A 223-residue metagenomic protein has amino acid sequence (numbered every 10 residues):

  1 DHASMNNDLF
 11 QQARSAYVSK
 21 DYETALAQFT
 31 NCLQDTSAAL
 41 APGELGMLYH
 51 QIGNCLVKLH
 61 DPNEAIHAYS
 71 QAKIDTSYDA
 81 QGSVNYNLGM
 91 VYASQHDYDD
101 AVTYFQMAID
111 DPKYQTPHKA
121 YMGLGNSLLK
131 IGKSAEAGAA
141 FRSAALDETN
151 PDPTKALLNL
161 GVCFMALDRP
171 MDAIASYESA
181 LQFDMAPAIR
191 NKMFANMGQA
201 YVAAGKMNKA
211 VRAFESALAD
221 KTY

Functional and structural regions predicted by a protein language model:
D1-M47: N-terminal leader/linker segments that initiate helical-solenoid repeat arrays
E44-M47, Q51, N87, G123 (+2 more regions): Canonical tetratricopeptide repeat
E178-Q182, A195, Q199-Y223: TPR/TPR-like (Sel1-like) alpha-helical repeat modules
